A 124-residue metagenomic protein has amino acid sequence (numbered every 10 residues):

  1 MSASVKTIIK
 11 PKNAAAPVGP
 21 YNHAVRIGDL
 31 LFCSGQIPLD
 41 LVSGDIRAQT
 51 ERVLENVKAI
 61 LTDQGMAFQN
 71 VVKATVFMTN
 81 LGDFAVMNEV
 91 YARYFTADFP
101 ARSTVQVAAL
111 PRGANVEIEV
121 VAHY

Functional and structural regions predicted by a protein language model:
S2-Y124: Short, polar/acidic, helix-capping and beta-turn segments at strand->helix junctions that line the mouths
